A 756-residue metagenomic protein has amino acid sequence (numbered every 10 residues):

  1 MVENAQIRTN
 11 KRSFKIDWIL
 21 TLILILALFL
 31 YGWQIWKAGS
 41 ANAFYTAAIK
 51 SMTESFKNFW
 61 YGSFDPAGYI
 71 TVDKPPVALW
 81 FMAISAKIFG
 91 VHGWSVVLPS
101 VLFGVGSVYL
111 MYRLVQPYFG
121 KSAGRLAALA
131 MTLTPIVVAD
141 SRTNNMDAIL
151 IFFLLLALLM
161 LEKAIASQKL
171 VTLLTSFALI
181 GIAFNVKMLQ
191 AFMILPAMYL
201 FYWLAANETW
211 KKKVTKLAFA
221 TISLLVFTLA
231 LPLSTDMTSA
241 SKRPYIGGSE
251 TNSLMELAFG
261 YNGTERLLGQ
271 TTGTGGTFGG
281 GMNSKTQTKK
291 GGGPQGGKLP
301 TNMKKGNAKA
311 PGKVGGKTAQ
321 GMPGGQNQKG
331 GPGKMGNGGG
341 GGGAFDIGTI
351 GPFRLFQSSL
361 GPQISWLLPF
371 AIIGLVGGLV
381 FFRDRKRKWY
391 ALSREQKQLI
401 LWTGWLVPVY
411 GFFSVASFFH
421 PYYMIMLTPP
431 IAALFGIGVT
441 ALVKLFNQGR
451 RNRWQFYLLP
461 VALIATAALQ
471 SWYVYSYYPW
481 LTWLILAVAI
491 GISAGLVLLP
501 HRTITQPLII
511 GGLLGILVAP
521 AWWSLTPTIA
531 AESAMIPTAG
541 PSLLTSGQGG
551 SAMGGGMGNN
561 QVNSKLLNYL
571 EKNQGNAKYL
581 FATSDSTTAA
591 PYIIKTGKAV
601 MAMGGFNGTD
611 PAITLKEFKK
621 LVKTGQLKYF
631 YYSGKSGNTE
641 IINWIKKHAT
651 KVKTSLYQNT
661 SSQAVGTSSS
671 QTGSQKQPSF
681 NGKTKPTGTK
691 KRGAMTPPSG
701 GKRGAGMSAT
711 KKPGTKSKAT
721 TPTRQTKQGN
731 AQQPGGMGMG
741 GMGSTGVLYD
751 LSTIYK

Functional and structural regions predicted by a protein language model:
M1-T271, G275-T277, S284-V461, A465-A468 (+2 more regions): Membrane-integral, polyisoprenol-dependent glycosyltransferases of the GT-C/oligosaccharyltransferase superfamily
T53-K57, G106, N262, L360 (+7 more regions): Sec/Tat-exported extracytoplasmic proteins
F184, G604-I613: Alpha-helical, coiled-coil/dimerization segments enriched in small aliphatic residues
K242, E250, A530, A612-K619: Alpha-helical scaffolding within the catalytic cores of extracellular/periplasmic polymer-degrading hydrolases
G273-G343, G547-N560, G634-T639, A664-G743: Extracellular/periplasmic low-complexity linear segments
R450-N560, S564: Transmembrane helical bundles and short interhelical boundary loops of multi-pass, membrane-embedded
P520-N607, Q626-E640, W644, A649-K676 (+4 more regions): Short periplasmic/luminal acceptor-recognition loop of GT-C membrane glycosyltransferases, typified by
